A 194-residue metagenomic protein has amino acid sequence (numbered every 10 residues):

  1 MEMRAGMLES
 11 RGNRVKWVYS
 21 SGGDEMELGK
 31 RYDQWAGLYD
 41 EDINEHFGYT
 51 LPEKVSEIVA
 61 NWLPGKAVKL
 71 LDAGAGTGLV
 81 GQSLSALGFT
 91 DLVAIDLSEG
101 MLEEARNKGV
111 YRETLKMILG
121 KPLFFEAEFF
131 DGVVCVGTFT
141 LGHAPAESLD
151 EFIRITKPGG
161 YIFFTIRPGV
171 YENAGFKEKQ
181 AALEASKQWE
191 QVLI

Functional and structural regions predicted by a protein language model:
M1-M26: N-terminal auxiliary segments of SAM/dcSAM-dependent transferases
G48-V68: Conserved alpha-helix/loop element of class I SAM-dependent methyltransferases that forms part of the SAM/SAH-binding
L71-P122: Class I SAM-dependent methyltransferase SAM/SAH-binding core
P122-V133: A short acidic, Gly/Pro-enriched loop at the edge of an enzyme's catalytic core that lines a small-molecule cofactor
C135-T138: A short beta-strand submotif of the Rossmann-like class I SAM-dependent methyltransferase core that lines
A146-P158: A short glycine-rich, Lys/Arg-flanked "PGG" loop and its adjoining helix->strand segment in the class I
G159-R167: Conserved beta-strand signature within the Rossmann-like core of class I S-adenosyl-L-methionine
A174-I194: Conserved Class I S-adenosyl-L-methionine
